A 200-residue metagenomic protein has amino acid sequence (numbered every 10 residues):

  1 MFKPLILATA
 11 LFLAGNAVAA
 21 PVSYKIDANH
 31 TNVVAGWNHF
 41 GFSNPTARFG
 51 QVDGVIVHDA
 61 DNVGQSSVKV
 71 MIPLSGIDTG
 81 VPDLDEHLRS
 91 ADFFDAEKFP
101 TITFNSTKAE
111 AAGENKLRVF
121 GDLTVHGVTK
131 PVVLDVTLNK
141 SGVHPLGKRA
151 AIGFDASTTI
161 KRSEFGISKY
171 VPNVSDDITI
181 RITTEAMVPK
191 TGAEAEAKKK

Functional and structural regions predicted by a protein language model:
M1-I6: Bacterial N-terminal signal peptides that target proteins for export
A14-N16: N-terminal signal peptide c-region/cleavage motif recognized by signal peptidases
A19-K200: Low-complexity, acidic/polar, glycine-enriched regions of mature
